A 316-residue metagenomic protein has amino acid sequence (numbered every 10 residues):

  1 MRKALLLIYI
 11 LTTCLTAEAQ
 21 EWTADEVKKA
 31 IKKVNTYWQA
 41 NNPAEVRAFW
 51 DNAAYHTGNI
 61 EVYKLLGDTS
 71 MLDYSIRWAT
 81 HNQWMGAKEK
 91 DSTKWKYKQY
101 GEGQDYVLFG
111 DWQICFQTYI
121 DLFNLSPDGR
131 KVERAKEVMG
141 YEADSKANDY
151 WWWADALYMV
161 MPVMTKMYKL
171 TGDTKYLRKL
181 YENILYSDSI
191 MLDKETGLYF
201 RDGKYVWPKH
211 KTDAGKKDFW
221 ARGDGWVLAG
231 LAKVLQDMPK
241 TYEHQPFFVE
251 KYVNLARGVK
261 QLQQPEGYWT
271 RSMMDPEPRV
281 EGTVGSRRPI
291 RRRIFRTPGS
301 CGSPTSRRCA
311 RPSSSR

Functional and structural regions predicted by a protein language model:
M1-W22: Bacterial Sec-dependent N-terminal signal peptides
Q20-R316: Glycan-recognition and catalytic cores of secretory/periplasmic carbohydrate-active enzymes
